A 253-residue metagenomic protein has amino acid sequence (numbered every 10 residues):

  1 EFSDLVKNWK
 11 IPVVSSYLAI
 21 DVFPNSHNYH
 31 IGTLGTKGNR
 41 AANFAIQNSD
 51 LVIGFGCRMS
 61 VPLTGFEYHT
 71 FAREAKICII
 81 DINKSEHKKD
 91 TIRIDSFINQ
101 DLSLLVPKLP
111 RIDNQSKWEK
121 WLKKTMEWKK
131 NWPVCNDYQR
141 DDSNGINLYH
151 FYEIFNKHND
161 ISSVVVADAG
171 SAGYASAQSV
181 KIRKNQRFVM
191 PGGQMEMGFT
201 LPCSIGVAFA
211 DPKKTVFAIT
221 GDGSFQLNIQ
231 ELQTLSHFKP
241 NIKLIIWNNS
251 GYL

Functional and structural regions predicted by a protein language model:
E1-I80, R183-K213, Q226-Q230: Glycine-rich, anion-gripping cofactor-binding loops and their flanking helix/strand elements in enzyme active sites
F2, M126-A208, K213: Active-site diphosphate/adenylate-binding microenvironment
L18-A19, I82-N83, W247-G251: Short, ordered loop/turn segments at secondary-structure junctions
V22-I31, H87-I94, L253: Glycine-rich, charge-decorated loop segments at or immediately adjacent to ligand/cofactor-binding or catalytic sites
T36, N48, H87-D90, N99 (+2 more regions): Thiamine diphosphate
M59-V61, E86, G173: Glycine-rich nucleotide phosphate-binding loop and flanking beta-alpha elements of Rossmann-like dinucleotide-binding
A75-A169: Phosphate/pyrophosphate-binding active-site segments
